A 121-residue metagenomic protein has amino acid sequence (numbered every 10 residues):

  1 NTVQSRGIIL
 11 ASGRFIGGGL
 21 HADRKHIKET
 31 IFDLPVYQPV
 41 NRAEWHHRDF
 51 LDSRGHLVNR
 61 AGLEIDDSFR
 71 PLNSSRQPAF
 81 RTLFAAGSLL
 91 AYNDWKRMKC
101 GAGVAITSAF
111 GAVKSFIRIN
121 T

Functional and structural regions predicted by a protein language model:
V3-F15, A109: Short hydrophobic core segments
V3-Q4, G18-H21, N73: Extended hydrophobic-aromatic, low-complexity segments
A11-H46, F50-S53, I119: Helix-rich C-terminal "cap"/substrate-channel and partner-interaction subdomain that packs against the flavin-binding
G13, S74, K114: Residue-level marker of positions within ordered structural domains that often coincide with functionally constrained
G18-R24, K28, F80-R81, A86-T121: A conserved FAD-binding loop/helix module that cradles the flavin
Q38-N41, D49-M98: FAD-binding beta-loop-beta segment adjacent to the flavin cofactor pocket
